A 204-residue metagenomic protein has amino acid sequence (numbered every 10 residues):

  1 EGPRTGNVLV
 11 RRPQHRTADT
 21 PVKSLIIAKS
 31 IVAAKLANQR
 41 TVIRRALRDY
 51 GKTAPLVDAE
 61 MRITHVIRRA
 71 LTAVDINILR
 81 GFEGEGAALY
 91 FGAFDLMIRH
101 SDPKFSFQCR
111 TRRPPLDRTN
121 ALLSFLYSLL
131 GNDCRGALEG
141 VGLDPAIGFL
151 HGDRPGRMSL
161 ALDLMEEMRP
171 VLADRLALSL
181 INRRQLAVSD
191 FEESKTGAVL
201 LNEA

Functional and structural regions predicted by a protein language model:
E1-N7: Glycine/small-residue-rich interface belts in oligomeric ring/scaffold proteins and their assembly partners
V8-A204: Active-site helix-to-loop segments that bind/position phosphate- or nucleotide-bearing substrates and donors across
